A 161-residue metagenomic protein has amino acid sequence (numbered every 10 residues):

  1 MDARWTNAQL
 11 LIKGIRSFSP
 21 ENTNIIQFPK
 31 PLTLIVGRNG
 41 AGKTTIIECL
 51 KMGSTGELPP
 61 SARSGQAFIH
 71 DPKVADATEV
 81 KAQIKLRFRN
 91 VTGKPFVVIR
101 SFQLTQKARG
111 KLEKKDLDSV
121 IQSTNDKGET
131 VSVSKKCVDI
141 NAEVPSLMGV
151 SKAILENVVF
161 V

Functional and structural regions predicted by a protein language model:
M1-A142, S146-K152: Extreme N-terminal "head/tail" segments of very large remodeling/mechanoenzyme assemblies
V158-V159: Conserved beta-strand/loop subsegment of P-loop NTPase cores
